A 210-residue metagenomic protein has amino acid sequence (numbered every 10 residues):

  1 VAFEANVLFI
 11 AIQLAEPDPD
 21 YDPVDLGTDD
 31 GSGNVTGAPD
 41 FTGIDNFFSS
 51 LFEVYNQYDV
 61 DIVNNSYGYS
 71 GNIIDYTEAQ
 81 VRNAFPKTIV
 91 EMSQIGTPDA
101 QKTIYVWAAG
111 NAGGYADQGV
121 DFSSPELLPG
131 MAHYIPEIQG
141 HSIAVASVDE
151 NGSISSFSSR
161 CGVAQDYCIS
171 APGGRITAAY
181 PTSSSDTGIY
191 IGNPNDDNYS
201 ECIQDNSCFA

Functional and structural regions predicted by a protein language model:
V1-G43, Y58-D61, N72-I74, A100-K102 (+3 more regions): Subtilisin-like serine protease catalytic core
N6-A11, D61-Y67, T103-A108, S142-A146 (+2 more regions): Structural recognition of the beta-strand scaffold that forms the well-ordered cores of secreted hydrolase catalytic
Q13-P17, G68-N72, N111-Y115, V148-S153 (+2 more regions): Solvent-exposed loop/turn segments at secondary-structure junctions within structured extracellular/periplasmic domains
Y21, T36-A38, N72-A84, Y115-E126: Short, flexible/disordered intra-domain loops and linkers
D45-F52, R82-S93, S142, I154 (+1 more regions): Extracytoplasmic/secreted envelope proteins and their assembly/folding machinery, especially bacterial periplasmic
F52-Q80, A108: Short acidic, glycine-rich surface-loop motifs adjacent to enzyme active sites
Y76-I104, L127-H141: Catalytic-core regions built around general acid/base machinery
L127-A210: Extracellular S/T/G-rich loop segment that most often corresponds to the catalytic His/Ser-adjacent loop
